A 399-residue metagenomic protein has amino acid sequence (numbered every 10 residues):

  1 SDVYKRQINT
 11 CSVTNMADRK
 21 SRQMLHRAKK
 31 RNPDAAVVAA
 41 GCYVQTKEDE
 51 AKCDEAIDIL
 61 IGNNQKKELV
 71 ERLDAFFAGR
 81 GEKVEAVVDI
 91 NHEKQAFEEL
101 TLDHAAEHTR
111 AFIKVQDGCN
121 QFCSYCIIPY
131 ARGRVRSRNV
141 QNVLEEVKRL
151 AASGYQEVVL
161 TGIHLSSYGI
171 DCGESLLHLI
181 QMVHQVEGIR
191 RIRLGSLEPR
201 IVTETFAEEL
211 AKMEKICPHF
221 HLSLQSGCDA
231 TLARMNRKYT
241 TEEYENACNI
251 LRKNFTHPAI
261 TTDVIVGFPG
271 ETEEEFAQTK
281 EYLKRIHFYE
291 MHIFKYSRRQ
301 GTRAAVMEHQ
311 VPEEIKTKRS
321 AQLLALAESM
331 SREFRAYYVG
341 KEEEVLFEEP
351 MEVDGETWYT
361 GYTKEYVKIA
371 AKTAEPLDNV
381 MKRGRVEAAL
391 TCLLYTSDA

Functional and structural regions predicted by a protein language model:
S1-S167, Q181, T205, F220 (+7 more regions): Proteins enriched for Cys/Gly/acidic motifs involved in redox and nucleic-acid/cofactor modification
D2-Y4, Y395-A399: Conserved small/polar residues in nucleotide/adenosyl-binding loops
Q7, L69, L160, L194 (+5 more regions): Residue-level signal for inorganic ion chemistry
S12, R132-G133, A233-Y239, V306-V311: Short glycine-enriched, charge-decorated loop/helix-capping segments at active-site entrances that position
V37-A39, T46-K47, A152-E273, K284: Conserved SAM/AdoMet-binding glycine-rich loop
A106-T109, C119-N120, I216, S226 (+5 more regions): Short flexible coil/turn linkers enriched for glycine and charged/polar residues that connect secondary-structure
R299-A305: Conserved loop-to-beta-strand segment in the C-terminal subdomain of adenylate-forming
V306-S397: Terminal RNA-binding accessory module
